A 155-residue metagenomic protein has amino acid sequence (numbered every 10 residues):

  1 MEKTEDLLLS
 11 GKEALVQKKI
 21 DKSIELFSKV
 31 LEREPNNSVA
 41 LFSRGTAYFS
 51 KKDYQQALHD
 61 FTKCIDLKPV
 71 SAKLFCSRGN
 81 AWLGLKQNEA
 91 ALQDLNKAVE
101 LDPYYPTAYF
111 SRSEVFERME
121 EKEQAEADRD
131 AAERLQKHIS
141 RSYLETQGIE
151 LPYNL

Functional and structural regions predicted by a protein language model:
M1-L155: Alpha-helical tetratricopeptide repeat
